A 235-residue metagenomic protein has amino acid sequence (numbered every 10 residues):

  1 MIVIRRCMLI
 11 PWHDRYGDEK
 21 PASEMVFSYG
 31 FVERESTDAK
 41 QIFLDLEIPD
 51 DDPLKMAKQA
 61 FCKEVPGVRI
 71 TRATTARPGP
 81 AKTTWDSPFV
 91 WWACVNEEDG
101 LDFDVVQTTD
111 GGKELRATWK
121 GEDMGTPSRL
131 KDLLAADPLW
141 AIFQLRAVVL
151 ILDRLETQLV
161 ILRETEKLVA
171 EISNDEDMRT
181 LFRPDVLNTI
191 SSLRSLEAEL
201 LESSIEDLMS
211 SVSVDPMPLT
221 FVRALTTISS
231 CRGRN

Functional and structural regions predicted by a protein language model:
M1-D18, E171: Catalytic core of the SET domain in histone-lysine N-methyltransferases, recognizing conserved active-site
A22-N235: Charged low-complexity "KEKE/polyampholyte" interaction tracts
